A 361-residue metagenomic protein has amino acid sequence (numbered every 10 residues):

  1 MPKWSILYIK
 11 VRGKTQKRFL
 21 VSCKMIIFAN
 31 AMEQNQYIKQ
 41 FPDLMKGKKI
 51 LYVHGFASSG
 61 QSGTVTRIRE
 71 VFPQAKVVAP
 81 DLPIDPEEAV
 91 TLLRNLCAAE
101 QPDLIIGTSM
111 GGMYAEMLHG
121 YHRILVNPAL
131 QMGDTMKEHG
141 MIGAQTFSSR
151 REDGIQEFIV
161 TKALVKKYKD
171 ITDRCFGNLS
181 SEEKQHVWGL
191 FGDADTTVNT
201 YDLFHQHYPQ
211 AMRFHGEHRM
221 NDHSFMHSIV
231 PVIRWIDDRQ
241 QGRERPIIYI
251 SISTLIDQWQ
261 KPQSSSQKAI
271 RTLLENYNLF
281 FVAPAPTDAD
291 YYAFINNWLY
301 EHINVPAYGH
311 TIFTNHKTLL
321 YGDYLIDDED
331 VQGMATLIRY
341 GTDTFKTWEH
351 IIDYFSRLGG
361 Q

Functional and structural regions predicted by a protein language model:
I6-I9, S22-F28, Q34: Short, positively charged and aromatic/hydrophobic N-terminal segments
L44-A99: Active-site catalytic motif of lipid deacylating hydrolases and related acyltransferases
D103-G107, R123-L125, V187-D193, F313 (+2 more regions): Short, hydrophobic beta-strand segments that form beta-sheet elements in well-ordered domains
I106-A115: Gly/Ala-rich beta-loop-alpha elbow adjacent to hydrolase catalytic centers
H122-I124, P128-I236: The alpha/beta-hydrolase serine catalytic core
E244-Q260: Asp-based phosphoryl-transfer active-site loop
I256-F281: Short, acidic loop-to-helix structural element flanking the phosphoryl-transfer center in phosphate-processing enzymes
D288-Q361: C-terminal cap/substrate-recognition subdomain and adjoining C-terminal extension of metal-dependent phosphatase-like
